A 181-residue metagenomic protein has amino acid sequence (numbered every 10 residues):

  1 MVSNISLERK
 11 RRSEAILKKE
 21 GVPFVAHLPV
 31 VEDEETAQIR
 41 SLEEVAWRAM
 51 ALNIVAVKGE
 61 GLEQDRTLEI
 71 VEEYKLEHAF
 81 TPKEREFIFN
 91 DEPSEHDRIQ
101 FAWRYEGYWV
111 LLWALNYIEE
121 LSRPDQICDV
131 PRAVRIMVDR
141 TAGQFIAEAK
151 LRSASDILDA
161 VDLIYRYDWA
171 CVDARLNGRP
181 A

Functional and structural regions predicted by a protein language model:
M1-A181: Extended, charge-rich alpha-helical interface modules
